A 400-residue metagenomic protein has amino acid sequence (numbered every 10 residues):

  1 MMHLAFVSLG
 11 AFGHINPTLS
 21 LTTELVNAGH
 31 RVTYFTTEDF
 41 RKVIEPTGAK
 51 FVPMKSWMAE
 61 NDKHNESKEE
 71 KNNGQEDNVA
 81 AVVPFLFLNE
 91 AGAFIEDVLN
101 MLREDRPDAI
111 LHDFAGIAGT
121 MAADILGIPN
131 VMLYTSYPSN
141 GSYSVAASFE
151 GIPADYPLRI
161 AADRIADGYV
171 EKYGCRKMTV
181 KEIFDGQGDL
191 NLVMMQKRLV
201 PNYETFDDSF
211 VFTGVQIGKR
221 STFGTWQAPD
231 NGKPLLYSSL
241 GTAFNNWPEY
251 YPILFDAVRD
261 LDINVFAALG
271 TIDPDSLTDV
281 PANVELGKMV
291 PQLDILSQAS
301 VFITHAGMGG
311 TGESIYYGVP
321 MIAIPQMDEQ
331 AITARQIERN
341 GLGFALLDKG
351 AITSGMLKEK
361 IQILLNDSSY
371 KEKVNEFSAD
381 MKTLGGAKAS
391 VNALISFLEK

Functional and structural regions predicted by a protein language model:
M2, N27-H30, T37-L236, L240-R259 (+3 more regions): Nucleotide-sugar-dependent glycosyltransferase catalytic domains
M2-G10, I15-T33, D39-K50, M101 (+6 more regions): Nucleotide-activated sugar donor-binding and catalytic core shared by glycosyltransferases and related lipid-linked
W57-A59, G74-Q75, T225-Q227, N246 (+5 more regions): Poly-acidic low-complexity segments
T242, P252-K288: Catalytic donor nucleotide-activated moiety binding site of glycosyltransferases and closely related
